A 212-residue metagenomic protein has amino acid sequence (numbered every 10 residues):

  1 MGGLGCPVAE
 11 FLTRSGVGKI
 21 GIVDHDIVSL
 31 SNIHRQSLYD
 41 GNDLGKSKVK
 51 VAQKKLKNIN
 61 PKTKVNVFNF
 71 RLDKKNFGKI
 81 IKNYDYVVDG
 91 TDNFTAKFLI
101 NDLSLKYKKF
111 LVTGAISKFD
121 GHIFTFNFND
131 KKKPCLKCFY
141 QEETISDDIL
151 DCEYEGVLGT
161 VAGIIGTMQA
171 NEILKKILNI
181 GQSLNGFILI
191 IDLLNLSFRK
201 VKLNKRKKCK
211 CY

Functional and structural regions predicted by a protein language model:
M1-Y212: Adenine nucleotide-associated cytosolic modules
